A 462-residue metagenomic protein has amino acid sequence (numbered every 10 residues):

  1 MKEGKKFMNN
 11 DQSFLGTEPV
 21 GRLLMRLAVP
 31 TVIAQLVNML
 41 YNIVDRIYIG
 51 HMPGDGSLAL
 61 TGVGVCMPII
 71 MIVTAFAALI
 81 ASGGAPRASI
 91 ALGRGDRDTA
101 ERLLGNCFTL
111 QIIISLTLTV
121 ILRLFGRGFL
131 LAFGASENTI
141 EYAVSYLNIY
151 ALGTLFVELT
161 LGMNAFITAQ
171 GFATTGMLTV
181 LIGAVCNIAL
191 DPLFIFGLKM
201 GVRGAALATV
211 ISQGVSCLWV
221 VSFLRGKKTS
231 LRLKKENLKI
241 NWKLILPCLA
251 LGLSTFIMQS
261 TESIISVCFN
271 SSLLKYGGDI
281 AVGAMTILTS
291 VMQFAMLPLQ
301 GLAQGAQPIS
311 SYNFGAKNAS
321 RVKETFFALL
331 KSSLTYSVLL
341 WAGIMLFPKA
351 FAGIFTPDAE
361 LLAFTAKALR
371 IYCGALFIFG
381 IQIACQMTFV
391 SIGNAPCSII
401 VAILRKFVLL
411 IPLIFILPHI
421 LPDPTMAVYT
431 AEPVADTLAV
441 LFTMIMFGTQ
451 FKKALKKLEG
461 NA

Functional and structural regions predicted by a protein language model:
M1-T31, A88-G153, G197-G252, S310-A375 (+1 more regions): Short alpha-helical transmembrane segments in multi-pass integral membrane proteins
V32-P86, Y150-V157, L246-N313, S333-W341 (+3 more regions): Transmembrane helix-bundle signature of multi-pass secondary active exporters and lipid flippases
L40-I43, H51-M52, S57, A91-R94 (+6 more regions): Helix-loop interface residues and adjacent transmembrane-helix termini in multi-pass membrane transporters, primarily
I43-I47, V120, G128, G162-F166 (+8 more regions): Alpha-helical transmembrane segments of multipass membrane proteins
L60-V120, V157-G176, A284-P348, F379-V401: Small-residue-rich hydrophobic transmembrane alpha-helices
A81, Y150-T168, G176-A184, A205-L218 (+4 more regions): Short runs within selected transmembrane alpha-helices of multi-pass transporters and secretion channels
S136, F172-A173, G201, G278 (+2 more regions): Short loop-to-helix capping motifs
